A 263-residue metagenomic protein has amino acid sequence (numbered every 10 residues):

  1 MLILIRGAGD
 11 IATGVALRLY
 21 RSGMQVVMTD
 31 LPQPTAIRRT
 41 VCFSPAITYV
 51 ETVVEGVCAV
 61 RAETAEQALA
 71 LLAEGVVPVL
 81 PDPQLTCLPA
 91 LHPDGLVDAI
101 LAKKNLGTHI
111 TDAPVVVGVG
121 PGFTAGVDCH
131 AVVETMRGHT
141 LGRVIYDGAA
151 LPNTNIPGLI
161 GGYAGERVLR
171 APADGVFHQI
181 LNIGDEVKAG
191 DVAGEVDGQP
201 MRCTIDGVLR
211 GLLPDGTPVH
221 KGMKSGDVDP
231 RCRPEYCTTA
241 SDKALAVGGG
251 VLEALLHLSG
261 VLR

Functional and structural regions predicted by a protein language model:
M1-R263: Well-ordered secondary-structure scaffolds
